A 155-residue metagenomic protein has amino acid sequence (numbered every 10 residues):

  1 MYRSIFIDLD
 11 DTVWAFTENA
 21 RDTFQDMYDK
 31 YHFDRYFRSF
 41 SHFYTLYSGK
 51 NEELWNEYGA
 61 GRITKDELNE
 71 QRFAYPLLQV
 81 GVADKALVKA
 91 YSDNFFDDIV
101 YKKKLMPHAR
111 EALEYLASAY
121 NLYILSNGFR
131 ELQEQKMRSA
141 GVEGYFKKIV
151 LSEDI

Functional and structural regions predicted by a protein language model:
M1-I7, T12-G49, Q79: Active-site neighborhood of HAD-like aspartate-dependent phosphohydrolases
T17-R21, F37-F40, R62-D66, D84-V88 (+1 more regions): Alpha-helix N-cap/helix-initiation sites
A20-Y28, Y47-N51, F73, S92-F96 (+1 more regions): Hydrophobic alpha-helical core bundles mediating ligand binding, dimerization, or RNAP-core interactions
L46-D93: A metal-dependent, Asp-based hydrolase signature
D66-E70, K85-K89, D93, D97-I124: Short, acidic loop-to-helix structural element flanking the phosphoryl-transfer center in phosphate-processing enzymes
Y101-K104, Y123, F129-I155: Substrate-recognition "cap/lid" segment bordering the active-site pocket of phosphatases
